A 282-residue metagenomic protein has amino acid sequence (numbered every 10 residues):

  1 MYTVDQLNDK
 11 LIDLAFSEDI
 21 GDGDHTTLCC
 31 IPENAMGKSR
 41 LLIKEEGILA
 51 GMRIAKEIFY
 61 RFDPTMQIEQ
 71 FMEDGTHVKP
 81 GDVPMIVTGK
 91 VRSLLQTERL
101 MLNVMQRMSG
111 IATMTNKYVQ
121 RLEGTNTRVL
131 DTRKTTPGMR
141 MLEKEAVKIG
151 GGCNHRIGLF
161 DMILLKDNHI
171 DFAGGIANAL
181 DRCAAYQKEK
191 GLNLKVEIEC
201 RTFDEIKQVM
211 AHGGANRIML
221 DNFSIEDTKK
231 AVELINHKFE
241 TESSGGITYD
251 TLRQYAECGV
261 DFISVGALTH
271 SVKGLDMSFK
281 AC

Functional and structural regions predicted by a protein language model:
M1-R201, E205-H212, R217, E226-L234 (+3 more regions): Acidic/glycine-rich phosphate/pyrophosphate-binding loops and surrounding catalytic core that coordinate Mg2+
G138-R140, G245-T248: Active-site glycine- and acidic-residue-rich loops that bind and position anionic ligands or nucleotide-like cofactors
L220-D221, T241-I247, V265-A267: Glycine-rich beta-strand-to-loop/alpha-helix junction loops that act as flexible
S278-C282: Active-site loop ensemble at the mouth of alpha/beta enzyme cores that anchors a bound cofactor
